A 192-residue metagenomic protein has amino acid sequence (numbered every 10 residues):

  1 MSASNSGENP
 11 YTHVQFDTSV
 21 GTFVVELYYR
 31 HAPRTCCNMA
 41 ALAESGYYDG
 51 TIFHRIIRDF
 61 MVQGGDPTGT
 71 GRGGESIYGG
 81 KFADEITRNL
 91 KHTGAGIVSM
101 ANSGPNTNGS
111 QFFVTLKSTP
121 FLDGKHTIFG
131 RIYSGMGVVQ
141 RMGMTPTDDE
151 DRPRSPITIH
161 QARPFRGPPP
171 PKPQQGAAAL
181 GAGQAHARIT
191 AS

Functional and structural regions predicted by a protein language model:
M1-S192: Cyclophilin-like peptidyl-prolyl cis-trans isomerases
